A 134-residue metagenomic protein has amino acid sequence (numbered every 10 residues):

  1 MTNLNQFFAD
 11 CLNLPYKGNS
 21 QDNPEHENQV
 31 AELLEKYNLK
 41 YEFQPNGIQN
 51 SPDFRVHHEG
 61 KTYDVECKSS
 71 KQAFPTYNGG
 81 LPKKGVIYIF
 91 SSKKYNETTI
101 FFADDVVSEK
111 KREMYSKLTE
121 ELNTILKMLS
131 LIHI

Functional and structural regions predicted by a protein language model:
M1-P45, E59: Acidic-basic catalytic patches of nuclease active cores, encompassing PD-(D/E)XK and other metal-cofactor nuclease
Y41-G47, S51-R55, A73-G80: Catalytic micro-motifs at enzyme active sites that drive phosphoryl/nucleotidyl and oxygen chemistry
Q49-S51, G60-T62, K83-G85: Short connector loops at helix/strand junctions that flank enzyme active sites, especially segments positioning acidic
F54-V56, Y63-S69: Conserved catalytic cores of phosphodiester-cleaving nucleases, focusing on short active-site segments
T62-D64, E97-T98: Short, mixed charged/polar active-site loops that provide acid/base catalysis or chelate metal/phosphate cofactors
S69-L126: Catalytic cores of nucleic-acid endonucleases
I132-I134: Conserved small/polar residues in nucleotide/adenosyl-binding loops
